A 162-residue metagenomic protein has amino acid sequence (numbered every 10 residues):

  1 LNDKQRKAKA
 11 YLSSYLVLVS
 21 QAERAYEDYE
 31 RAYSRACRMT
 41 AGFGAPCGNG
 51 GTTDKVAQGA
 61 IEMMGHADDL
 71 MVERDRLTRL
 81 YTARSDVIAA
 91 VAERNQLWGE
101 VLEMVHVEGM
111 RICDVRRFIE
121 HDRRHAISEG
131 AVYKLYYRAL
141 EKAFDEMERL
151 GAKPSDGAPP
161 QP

Functional and structural regions predicted by a protein language model:
L1-A92, E120, D145-P162: N-terminal interaction/assembly modules
A92-E93, A126: Short, conserved sequence motifs enriched in acidic/basic residues, glycine, and aromatics that mark functional "hot
E93-D114: Short amphipathic alpha helix immediately N-terminal
G99-E100, G130, K134: Short, solvent-exposed positions on alpha-helices
E103-V107, E120, F144: Short, locally clustered residues in the helix-turn-helix/winged-helix DNA-binding domain
E108-A131: Helix-turn-helix DNA-binding module
V132-L150: DNA major-groove recognition helices of helix-turn-helix
